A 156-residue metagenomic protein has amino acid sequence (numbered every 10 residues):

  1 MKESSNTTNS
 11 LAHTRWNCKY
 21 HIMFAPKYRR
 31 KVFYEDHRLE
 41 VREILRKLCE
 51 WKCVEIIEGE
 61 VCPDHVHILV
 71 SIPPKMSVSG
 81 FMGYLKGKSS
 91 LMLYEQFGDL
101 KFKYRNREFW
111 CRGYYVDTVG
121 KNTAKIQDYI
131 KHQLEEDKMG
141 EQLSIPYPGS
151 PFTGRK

Functional and structural regions predicted by a protein language model:
M1-K156: Basic nucleic-acid-binding interfaces
